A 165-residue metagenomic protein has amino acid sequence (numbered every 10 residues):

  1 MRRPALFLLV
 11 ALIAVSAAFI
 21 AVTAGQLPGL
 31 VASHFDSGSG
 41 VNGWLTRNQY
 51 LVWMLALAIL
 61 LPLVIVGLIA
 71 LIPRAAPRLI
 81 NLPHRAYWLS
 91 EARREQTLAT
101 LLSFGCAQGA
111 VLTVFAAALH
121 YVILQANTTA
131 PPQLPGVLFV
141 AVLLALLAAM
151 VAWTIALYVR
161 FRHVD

Functional and structural regions predicted by a protein language model:
M1-I13, A99-F104: Alpha-helical transmembrane segments and their helix-start/interface "positive-inside/aromatic belt" motifs in integral
L9, T46-L68, L138-L147: Alpha-helical transmembrane segments
V15-T23, V64-I72, F115-V122, A149-V159: Residue-level signal for alpha-helical transmembrane segments in multi-pass membrane proteins
V22-W53: Active-site and channel-lining beta-strand-loop segments that bind or position nucleotide-derived/phosphorylated
A76-E95: Juxtamembrane inter-helical linkers in multi-pass membrane proteins
A92-L112: Loop-to-transmembrane boundary segments
A107-T128: Alpha-helical transmembrane segments and their membrane-interface junctions in multi-pass membrane proteins
V122, A126-D165: Alpha-helical transmembrane segments and their immediate juxtamembrane interface regions
